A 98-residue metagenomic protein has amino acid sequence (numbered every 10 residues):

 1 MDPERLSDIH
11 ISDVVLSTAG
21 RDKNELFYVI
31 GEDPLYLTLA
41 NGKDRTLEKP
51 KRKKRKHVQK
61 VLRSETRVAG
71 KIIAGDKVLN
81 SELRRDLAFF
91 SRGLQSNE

Functional and structural regions predicted by a protein language model:
M1-I11, T18, Y28-E98: Ferredoxin-like alpha/beta domains used as RNA- or RNAP-binding modules
G20-K23: Short, charged beta-turn/beta-strand-edge "cap" motif at the junction between a beta-strand and an adjacent loop
